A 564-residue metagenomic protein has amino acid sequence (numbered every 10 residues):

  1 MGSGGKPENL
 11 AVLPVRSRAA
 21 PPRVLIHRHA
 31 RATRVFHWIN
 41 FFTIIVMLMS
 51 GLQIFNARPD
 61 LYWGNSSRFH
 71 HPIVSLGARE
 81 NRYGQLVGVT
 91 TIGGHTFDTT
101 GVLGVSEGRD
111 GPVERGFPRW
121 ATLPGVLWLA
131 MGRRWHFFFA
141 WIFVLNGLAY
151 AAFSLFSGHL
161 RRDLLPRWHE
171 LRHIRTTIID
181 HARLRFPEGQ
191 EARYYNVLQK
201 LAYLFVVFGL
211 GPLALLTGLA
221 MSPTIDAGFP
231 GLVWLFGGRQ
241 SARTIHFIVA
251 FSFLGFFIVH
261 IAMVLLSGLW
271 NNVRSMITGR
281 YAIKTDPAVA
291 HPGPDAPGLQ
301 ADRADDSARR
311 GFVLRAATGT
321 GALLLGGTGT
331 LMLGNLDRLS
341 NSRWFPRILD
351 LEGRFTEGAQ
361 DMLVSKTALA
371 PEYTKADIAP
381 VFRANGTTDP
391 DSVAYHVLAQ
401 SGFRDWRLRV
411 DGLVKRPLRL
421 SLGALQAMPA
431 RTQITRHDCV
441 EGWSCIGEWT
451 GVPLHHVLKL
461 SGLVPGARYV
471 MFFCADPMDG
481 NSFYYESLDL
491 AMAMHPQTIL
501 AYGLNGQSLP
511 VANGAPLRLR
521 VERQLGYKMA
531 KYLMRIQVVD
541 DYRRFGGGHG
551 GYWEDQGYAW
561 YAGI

Functional and structural regions predicted by a protein language model:
M1-R338: Membrane-embedded alpha-helical bundles that constitute the cytochrome b-like, heme-associated redox core of multi-pass
R193, K200, N335-I564: Structured, non-membrane catalytic/scaffold regions adjacent to prosthetic-group chemistry
